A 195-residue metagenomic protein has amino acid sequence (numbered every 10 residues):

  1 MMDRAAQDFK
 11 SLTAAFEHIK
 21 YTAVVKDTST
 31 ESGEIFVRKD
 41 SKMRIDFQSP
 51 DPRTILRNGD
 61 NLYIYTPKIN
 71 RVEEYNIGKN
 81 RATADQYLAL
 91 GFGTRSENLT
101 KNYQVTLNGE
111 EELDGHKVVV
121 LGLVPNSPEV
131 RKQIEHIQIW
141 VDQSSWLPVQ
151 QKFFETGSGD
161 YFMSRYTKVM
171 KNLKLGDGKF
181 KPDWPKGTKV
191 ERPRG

Functional and structural regions predicted by a protein language model:
M1-T28, K42, W184-G195: N-terminal leader/targeting segments and the immediate start of mature chains
A6, T83-T100: Short, solvent-exposed helix-to-loop capping segments enriched in aromatics
F9-T13, T30-S32, R38-D40, P50 (+6 more regions): Extracytoplasmic
T13-E17, E34-F36, R44-D46, Y63 (+3 more regions): Soluble periplasmic/extracytoplasmic beta-strand elements of cell-envelope proteins
T22-V24, R44, D51-T54, I64 (+4 more regions): Short beta-strands and strand-coil junctions in structured, solvent-facing domains, enriched
E34-Y87, E155-F162: An acidic-aromatic
E73, F92, N98-T100, T106-R194: Gly/Pro-enriched, hydrophobic low-complexity segments that function as extracytoplasmic propeptides/linkers
